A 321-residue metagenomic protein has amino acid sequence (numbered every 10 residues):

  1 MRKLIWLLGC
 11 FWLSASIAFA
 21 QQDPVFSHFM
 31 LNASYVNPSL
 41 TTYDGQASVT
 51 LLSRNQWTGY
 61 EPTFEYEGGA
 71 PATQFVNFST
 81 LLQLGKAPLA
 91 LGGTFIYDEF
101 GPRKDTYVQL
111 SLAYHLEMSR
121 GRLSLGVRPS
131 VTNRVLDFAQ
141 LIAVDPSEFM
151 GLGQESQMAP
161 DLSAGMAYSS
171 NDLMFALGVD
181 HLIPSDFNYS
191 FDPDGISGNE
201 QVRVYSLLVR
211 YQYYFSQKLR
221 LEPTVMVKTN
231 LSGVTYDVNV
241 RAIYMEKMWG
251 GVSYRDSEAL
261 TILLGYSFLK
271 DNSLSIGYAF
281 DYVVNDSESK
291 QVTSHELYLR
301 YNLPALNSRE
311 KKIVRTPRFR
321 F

Functional and structural regions predicted by a protein language model:
M1-W6, F19: Short, Lys/Arg-enriched, disordered terminal segments
L4-S14: Sec-dependent N-terminal signal peptides
G9, I17, P317-F319: Short non-domain terminal segments
W12-L13, I17, M174: Hydrophobic core
Q21-F321: Subset of outer-membrane beta-barrel
